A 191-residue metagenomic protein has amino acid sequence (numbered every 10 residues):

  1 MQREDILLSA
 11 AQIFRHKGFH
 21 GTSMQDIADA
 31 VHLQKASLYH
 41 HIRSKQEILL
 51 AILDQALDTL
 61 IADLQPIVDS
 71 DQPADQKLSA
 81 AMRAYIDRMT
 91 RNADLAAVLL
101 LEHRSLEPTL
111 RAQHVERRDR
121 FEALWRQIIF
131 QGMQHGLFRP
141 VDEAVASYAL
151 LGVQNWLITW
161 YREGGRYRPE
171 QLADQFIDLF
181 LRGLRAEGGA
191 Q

Functional and structural regions predicted by a protein language model:
D5, S9, I13-E47, A51: Helix-turn-helix
K45, I52, A56, L60 (+7 more regions): Hydrophobic/aromatic residues within well-ordered alpha-helical segments
A51, Q65-D94, A146-L150: Hydrophobic alpha-helical connector segments
D58-I61, P108-H135, A144-Y148, D174: Amphipathic alpha-helical packing segments from all-alpha helical-bundle domains
A84-D87, R91, A123-Q134, G152-V153 (+2 more regions): C-terminal peripheral helix-coil segments that are non-catalytic and often amphipathic
T90-T109: Amphipathic alpha-helical segments used for helix-helix packing
A97-L99, V141, Q191: Short, hydrophobic secondary-structure boundary micro-motifs
